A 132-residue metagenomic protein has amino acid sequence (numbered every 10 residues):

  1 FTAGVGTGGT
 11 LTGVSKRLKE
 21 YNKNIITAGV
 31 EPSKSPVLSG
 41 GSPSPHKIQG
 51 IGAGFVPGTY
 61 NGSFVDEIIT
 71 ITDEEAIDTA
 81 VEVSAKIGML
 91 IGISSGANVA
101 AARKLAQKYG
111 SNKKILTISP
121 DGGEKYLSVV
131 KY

Functional and structural regions predicted by a protein language model:
F1-A3, M89-L90: Short glycine-rich phosphate-binding loop at a beta-alpha junction
T2, D66, K113: Conserved acidic residues
G4-G6, G29-E31, L116-P120: Short beta-strand segments
G4-V14, S94-A102, Y126: Short glycine/serine/threonine-rich phosphate/pyrophosphate-binding segments that cradle anionic phosphate groups
G9, S35, A76, G123-E124: Surface-exposed, flexible loop/turn segments at secondary-structure boundaries
S15, K19, A106: Gly/Ala-rich phosphate-binding loop of Rossmann-like dinucleotide-binding domains, activating on the conserved
L18-I93, V129-Y132: Active-site/ligand-binding loops adjacent to catalytic centers
G54, A100-Y132: Phosphate-binding loop/pocket of nucleotide- and phosphate-handling active sites
